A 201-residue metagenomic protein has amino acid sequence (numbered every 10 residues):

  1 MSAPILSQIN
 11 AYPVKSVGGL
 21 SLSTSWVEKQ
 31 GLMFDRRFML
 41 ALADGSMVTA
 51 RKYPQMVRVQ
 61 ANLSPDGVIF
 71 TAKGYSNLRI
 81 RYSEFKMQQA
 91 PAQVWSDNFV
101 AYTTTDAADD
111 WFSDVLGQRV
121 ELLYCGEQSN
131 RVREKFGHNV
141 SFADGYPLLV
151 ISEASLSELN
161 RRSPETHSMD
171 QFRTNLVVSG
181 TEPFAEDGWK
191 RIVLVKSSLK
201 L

Functional and structural regions predicted by a protein language model:
M1-L201: Metal-cofactor-dependent catalytic cores
